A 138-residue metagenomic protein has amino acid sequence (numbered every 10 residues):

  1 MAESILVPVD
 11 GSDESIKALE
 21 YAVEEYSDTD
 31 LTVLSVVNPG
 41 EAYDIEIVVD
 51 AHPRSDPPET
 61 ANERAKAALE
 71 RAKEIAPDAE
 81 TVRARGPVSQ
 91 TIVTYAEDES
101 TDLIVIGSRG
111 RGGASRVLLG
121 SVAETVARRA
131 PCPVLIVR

Functional and structural regions predicted by a protein language model:
A2-V49: Small/aliphatic-rich secondary-structure junction motif
T32-L34, E80-A84, L135: General small-molecule cofactor/ligand-binding pocket signal
V49-H52, D98-E99, V122-E124: Short, hinge-like loop/turn segments at secondary-structure boundaries
A51-A67: A short acidic, glycine-rich active-site loop that binds or catalyzes chemistry on phosphate/adenosine moieties
K73-I104, R129: Structural beta-alpha unit
D102-R138: Gly/Ser-rich helix-loop-strand patches that form or flank binding pockets for ribonucleotide-derived cofactors
